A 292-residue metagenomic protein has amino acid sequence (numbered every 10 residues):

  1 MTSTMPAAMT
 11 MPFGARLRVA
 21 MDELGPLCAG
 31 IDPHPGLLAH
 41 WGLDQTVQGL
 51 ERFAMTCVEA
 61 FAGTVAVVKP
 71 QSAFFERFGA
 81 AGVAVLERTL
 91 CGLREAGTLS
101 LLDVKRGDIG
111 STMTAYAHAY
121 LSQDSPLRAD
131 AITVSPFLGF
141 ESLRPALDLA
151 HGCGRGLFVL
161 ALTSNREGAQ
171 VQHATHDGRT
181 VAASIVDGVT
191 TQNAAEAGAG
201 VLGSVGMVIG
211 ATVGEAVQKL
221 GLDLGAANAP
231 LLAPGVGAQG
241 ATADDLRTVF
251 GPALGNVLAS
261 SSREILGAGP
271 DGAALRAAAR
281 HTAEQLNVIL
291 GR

Functional and structural regions predicted by a protein language model:
T2-P70, F75-E95, L99-L101, A274-R292: Conserved N-terminal beta1-alpha1 strand-loop-helix module at the mouth
M21-D22, V58-T64, C91-E95, L147-C153 (+2 more regions): Acidic (Asp/Glu)-rich catalytic clusters
E23-L27, G63-A66, A96-T98, R128-D130 (+4 more regions): Short, well-ordered coil/turn segments that N-cap beta-strands
A29, V68, D103, I132 (+2 more regions): Conserved, mostly hydrophobic/aromatic
P33-L37, S72-E76, R106-D108, P136-L138 (+4 more regions): Active-site-proximal loop/turn and secondary-structure-junction residues that shape catalytic pockets, frequently
R77-G92, I109-T114, L138-H151, T212-L222 (+1 more regions): Active-site-adjacent beta->alpha loops and helix N-cap segments on the catalytic face of soluble alpha/beta enzymes
V104, D108-G206: Conserved anion-binding
M207, A211-S260, E264-I265: A C-terminal functional module that forms or caps the active site or interfaces directly with catalytic machinery
